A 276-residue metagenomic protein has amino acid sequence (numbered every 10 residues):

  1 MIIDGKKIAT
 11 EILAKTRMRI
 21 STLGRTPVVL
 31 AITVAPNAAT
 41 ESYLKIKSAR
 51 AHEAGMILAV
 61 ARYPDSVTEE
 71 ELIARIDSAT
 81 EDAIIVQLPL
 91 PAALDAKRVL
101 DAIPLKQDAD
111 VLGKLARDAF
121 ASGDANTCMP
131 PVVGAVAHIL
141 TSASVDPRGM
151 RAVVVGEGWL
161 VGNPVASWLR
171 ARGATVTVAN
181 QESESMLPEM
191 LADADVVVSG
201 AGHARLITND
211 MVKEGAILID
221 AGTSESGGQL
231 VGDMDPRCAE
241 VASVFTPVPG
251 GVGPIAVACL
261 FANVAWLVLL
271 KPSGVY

Functional and structural regions predicted by a protein language model:
M1-R25: Positively charged, low-complexity intrinsically disordered leader regions
I2, I85-P147: Anion-binding alpha/beta catalytic cores of soluble intermediary-metabolism enzymes, centered on
T26-A35: Short beta-strand segments enriched in small/hydrophobic residues
P36-S48, T127-I217, Q229-A239: Glycine-rich phosphate/diphosphate-binding loop of Rossmann-like nucleotide-binding domains
A51-D65, V176-A179: Short beta-strand elements in bilobed, periplasmic/extracellular small-molecule ligand-binding domains
A61-I76, S183-M190: Structural motif
P89, G200-H203, G222-T223: Short glycine-/small-residue-rich Rossmann-like dinucleotide-binding loops
K97-R117, I219-G274: Rossmann-fold NAD(P)-binding glycine/threonine-rich loop
